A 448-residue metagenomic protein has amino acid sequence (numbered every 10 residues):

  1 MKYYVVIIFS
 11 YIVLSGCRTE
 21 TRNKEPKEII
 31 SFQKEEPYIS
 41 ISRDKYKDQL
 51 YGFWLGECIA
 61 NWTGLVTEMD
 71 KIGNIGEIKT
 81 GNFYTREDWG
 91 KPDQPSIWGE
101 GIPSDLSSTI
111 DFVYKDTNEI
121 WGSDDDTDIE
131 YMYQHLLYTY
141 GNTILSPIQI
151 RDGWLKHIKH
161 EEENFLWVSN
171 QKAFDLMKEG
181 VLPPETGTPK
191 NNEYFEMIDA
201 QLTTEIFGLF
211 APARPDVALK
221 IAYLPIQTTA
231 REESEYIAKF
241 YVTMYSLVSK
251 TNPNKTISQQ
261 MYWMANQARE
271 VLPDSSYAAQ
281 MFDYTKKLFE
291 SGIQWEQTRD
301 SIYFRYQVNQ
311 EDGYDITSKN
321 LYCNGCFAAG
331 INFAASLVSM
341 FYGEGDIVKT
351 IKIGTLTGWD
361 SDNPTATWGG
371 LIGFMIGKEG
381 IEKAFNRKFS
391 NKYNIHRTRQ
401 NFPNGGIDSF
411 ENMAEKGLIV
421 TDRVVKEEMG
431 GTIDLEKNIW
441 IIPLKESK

Functional and structural regions predicted by a protein language model:
Y4-I12: Sec-dependent N-terminal signal peptides
L14-G16: C-terminal motif of bacterial Sec signal peptides marking the signal peptidase cleavage site
P37-I41, A173-F195, T204-R214, Y223-T228 (+1 more regions): Accessory "access/gating" subregions that flank catalytic or transport cores
Y46-Y51, I150, M177-G187, E193-Q201 (+12 more regions): Mature, well-folded catalytic/scaffold domains that follow N-terminal targeting or propeptide regions
L55, E119-D125, I129, Q134-A238: Active-site cavity-forming subdomains of large catalytic enzyme subunits
I59, T63, D70-K91, A230-E233 (+3 more regions): Catalytic phosphate/nucleotide-handling subdomain of diverse soluble enzymes
V66-F112, T127-I129, R151, E161-N164: Active-site-surrounding "flap" and adjacent substrate/cofactor-binding loops of secreted or lumenal enzymes, prototyped
I97-D124, I395-V425: A structural-propensity feature for long, helix-poor, extended segments
